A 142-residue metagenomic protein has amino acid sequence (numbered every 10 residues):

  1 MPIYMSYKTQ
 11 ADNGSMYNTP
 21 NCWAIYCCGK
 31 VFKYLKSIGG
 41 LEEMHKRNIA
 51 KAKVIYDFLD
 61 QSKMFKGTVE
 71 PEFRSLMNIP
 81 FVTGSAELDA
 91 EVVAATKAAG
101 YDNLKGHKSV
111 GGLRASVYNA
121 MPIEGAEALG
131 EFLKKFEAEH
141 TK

Functional and structural regions predicted by a protein language model:
M1-Y56, E70, E139-K142: Active-site C-terminal subdomain of aminotransferase-like
D12, S75-I79, G111-L113: Short amphipathic alpha-helical segments
N18-N21, V82, N119: Hydrophobic alpha-helical scaffolding
C28, K36, P80-V82, V117: Short, well-ordered beta-strand elements within core beta-sheets of diverse protein domains
Y34, V54, F58-S62, E91-G100 (+1 more regions): Generic non-transmembrane alpha-helical segments
M64-T68, G100-G106: A short linear hydrophobic-aromatic micro-motif
F65-T96: Conserved PLP-binding catalytic core of the aspartate aminotransferase-like
A98, V110-K142: PLP-dependent enzyme catalytic core of the Aspartate aminotransferase-like
